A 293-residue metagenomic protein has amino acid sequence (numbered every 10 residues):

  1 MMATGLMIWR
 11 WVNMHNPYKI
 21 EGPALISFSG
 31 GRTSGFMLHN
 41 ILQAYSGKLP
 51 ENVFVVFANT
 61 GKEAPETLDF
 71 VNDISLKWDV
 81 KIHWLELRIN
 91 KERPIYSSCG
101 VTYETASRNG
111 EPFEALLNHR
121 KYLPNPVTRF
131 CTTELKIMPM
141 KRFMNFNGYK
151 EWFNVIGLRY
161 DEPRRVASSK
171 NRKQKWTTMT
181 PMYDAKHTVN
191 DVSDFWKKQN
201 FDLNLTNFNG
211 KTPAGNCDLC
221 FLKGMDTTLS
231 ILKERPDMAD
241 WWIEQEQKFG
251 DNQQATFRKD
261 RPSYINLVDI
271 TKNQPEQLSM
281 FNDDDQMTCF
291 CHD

Functional and structural regions predicted by a protein language model:
M2-D293: Nucleotide-activated chemistry modules centered on ATP-dependent adenylation/adenylyltransferase
